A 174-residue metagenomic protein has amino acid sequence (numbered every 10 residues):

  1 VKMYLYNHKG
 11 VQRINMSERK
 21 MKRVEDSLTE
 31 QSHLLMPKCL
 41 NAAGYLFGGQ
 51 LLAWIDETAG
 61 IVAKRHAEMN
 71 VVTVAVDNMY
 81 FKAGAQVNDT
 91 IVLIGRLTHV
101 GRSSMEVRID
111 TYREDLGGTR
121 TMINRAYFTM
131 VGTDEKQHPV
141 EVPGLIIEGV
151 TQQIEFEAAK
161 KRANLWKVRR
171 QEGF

Functional and structural regions predicted by a protein language model:
V1-M16: N-terminal amphipathic/basic-hydrophobic helices that include classical n-h-c signal peptides and signal-anchor
Y4, E18-D26, E30, Q86-V87 (+1 more regions): HotDog/MaoC-like acyl-thioester-processing domains
L40-L52: A conserved, well-ordered hydrophobic junction motif at loop->secondary-structure transitions
Q50-E68: Active-site helix/loop of acyl-thioester processing domains in fatty-acid/polyketide metabolism, spanning hotdog-fold
E68-Q86: Small beta-barrel nucleic-acid-binding modules, principally OB-folds
